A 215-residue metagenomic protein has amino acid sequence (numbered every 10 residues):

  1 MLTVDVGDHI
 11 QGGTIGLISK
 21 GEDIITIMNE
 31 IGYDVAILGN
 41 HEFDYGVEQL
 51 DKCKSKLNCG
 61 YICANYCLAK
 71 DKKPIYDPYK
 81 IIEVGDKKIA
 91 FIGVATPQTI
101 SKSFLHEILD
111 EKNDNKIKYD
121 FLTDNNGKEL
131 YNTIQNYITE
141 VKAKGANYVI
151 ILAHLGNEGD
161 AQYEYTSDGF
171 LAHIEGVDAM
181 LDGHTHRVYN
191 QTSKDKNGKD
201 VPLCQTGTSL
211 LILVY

Functional and structural regions predicted by a protein language model:
M1-Y215: Acidic, metal/ion-coordinating pockets
